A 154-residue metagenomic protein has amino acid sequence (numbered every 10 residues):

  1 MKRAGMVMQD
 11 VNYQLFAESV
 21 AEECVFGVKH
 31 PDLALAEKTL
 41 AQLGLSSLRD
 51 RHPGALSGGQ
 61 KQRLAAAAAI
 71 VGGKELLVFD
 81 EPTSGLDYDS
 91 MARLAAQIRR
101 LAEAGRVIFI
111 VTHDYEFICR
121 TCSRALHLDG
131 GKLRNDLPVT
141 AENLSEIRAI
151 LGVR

Functional and structural regions predicted by a protein language model:
L33-L48: Conserved ABC ATPase "signature" region
H52-L56: Conserved ABC ATPase signature
A66: Hydrophobic anchor residue at the start of the ABC signature
A69-I70: ABC ATPase C-loop
L77-D80: Catalytic Walker B motif of ABC-type/P-loop ATPase nucleotide-binding domains
T112-H113: H-loop/switch region of ABC-family ATPase nucleotide-binding domains
I118-R120: A short, surface-exposed alpha-helical micro-motif characterized by mixed small hydrophobic and charged/polar residues
K132-V153: Conserved beta-strand-loop-alpha-helix hinge in the C-terminal portion of ABC ATPase nucleotide-binding domains
